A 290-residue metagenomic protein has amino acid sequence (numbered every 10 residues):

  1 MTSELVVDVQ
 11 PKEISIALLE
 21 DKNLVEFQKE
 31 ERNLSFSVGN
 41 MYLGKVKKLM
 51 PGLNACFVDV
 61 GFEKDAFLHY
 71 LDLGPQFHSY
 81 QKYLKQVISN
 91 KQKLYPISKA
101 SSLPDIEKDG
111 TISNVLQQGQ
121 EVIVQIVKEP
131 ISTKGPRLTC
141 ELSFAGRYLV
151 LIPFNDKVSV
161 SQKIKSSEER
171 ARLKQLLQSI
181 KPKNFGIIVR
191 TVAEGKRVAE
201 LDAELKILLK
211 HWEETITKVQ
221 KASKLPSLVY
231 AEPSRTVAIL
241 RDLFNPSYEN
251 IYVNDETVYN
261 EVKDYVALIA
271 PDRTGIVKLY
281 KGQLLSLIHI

Functional and structural regions predicted by a protein language model:
M1-I288: DE-rich acidic low-complexity regions and acidic surface loops
